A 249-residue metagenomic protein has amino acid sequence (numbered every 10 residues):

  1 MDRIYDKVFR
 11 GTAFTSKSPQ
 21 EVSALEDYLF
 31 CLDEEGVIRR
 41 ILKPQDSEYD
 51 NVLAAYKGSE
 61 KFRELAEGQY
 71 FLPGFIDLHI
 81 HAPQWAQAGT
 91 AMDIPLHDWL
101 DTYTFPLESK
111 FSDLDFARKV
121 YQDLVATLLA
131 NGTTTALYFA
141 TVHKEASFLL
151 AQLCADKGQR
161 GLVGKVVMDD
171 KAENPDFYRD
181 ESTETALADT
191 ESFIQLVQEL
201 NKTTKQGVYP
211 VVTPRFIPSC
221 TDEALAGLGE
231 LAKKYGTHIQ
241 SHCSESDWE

Functional and structural regions predicted by a protein language model:
M1-R63, E67: N-terminal metal-binding scaffold of metallo-dependent hydrolase/deaminase domains
D2-R10, N51-D98, Q122, L129-A130: Replace "His-x-His-based motif
Y5, G58-E60, E67, N131-T134 (+3 more regions): Short coil/turn connectors at secondary-structure junctions
F30, G36, G68, H79 (+5 more regions): Divalent metal-coordination and catalytic microenvironments
Y70-D113, R179, T183, S244-E249: N-terminal-biased segments
A88-Q159, D189-T204: Alpha-helical scaffold segments that flank or form the walls of functional sites
E145, L150-E249: Metal-coordinating catalytic core of metallo-dependent amide/deamination hydrolases
